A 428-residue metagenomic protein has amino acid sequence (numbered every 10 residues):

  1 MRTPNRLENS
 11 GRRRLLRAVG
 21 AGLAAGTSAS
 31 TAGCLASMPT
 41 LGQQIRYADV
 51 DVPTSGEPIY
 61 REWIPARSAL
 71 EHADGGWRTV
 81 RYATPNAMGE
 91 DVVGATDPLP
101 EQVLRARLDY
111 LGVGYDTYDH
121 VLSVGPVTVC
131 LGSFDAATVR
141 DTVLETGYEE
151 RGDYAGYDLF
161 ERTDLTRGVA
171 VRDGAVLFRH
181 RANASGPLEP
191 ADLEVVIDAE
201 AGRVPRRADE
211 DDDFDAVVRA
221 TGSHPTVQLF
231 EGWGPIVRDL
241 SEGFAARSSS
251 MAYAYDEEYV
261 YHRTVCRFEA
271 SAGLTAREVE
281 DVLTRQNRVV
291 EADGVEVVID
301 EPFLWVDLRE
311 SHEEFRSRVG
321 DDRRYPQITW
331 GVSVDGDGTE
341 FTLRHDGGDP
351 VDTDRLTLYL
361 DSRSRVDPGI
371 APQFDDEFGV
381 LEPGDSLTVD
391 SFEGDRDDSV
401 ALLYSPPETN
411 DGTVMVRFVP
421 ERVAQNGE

Functional and structural regions predicted by a protein language model:
R2-L7, L16-L23, C34-P126, L131-Y325: Soluble, non-membrane globular domain cores that form compact, hydrophobic packing and curved binding surfaces
G11-R12: Residues that mark the N-terminal boundary/hinge immediately upstream of a DNA-recognition element
Y325-L360: Short, surface-exposed binding/anchoring microloops in extracellular/periplasmic proteins
R365-V380: Solvent-exposed serine/threonine-rich low-complexity stretches and specific carbohydrate-binding patches
E382-E393: Exposed aromatic-hydrophobic patches
R396-T409, V416: Short, aromatic- and glycine-rich surface loops/edge beta-strands on solvent-exposed regions
V414-E428: Short beta-strand elements
